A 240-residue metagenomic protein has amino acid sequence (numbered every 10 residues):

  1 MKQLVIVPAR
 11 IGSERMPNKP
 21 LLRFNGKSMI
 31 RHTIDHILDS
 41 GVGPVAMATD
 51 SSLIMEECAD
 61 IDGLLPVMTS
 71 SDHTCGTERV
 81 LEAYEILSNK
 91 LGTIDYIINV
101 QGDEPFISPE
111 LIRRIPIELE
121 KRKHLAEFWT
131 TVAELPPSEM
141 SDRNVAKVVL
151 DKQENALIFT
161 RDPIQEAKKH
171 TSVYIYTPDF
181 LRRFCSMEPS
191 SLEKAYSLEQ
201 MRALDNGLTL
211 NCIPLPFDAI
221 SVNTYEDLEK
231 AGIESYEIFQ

Functional and structural regions predicted by a protein language model:
K2-T49: N-terminal glycine-rich phosphate-binding loop and ensuing alpha1 helix
V5, V45-M47, I97, W129 (+1 more regions): Hydrophobic/aromatic residues located in beta-strands of well-ordered beta-sheets within soluble catalytic
P44, L65-P66, N155, T209-N211: Conserved beta-strand segments of alpha/beta enzyme cores
T49-D50, I107, Y176, N223: A conserved hydrophobic position in a structured secondary element of the catalytic/binding core that shapes
S52-I117: Short phosphate-binding loop-to-helix
I107-S190: Conserved core of the sugar-phosphate nucleotidyltransferase
A167-Q240: Conserved alpha/beta core of the MobA/IspD/sugar-nucleotide pyrophosphorylase nucleotidyltransferase superfamily
